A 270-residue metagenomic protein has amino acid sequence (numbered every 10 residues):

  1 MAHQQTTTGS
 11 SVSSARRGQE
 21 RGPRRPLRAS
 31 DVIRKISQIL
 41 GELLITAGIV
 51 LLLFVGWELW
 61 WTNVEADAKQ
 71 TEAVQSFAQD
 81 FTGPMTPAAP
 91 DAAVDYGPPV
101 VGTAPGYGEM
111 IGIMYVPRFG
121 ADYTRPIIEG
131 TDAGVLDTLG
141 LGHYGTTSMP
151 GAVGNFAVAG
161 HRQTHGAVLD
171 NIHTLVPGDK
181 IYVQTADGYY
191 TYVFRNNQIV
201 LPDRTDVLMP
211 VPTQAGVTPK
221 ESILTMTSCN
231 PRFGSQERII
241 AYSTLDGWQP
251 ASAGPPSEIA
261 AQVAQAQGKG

Functional and structural regions predicted by a protein language model:
M1-S37: Terminal targeting segments of Actinobacterial cell-envelope proteins
V32, Q38-I39, I49-G270: Solvent-exposed, non-transmembrane regions of membrane-associated and secreted proteins
